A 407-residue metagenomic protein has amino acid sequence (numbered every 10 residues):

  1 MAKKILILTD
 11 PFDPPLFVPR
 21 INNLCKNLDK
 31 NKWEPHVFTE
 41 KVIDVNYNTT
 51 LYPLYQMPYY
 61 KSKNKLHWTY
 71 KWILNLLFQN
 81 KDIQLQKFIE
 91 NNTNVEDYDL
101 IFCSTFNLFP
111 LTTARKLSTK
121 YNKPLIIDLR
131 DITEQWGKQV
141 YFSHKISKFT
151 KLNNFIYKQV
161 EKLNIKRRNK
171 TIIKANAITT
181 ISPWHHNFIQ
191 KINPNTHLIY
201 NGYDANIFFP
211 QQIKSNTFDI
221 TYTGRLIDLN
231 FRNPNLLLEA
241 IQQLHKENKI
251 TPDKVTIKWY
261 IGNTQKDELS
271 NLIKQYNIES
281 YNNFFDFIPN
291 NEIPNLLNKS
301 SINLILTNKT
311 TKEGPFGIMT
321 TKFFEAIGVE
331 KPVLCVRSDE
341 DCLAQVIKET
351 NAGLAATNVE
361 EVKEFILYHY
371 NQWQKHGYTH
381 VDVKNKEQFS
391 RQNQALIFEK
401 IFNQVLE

Functional and structural regions predicted by a protein language model:
M1-M57, A177: N-terminal subdomain of nucleotide-sugar transferases
I89-P110, K123-R130: Short N-terminal targeting/anchoring amphipathic segment
F109, K116-K120, T133-W136, K148-I178: Membrane-proximal helix-turn-helix segments that form the acceptor-binding/catalytic region of lipid-linked
N176, L297-F316: Acidic donor-binding loop of glycosyltransferase active sites
I181-W184, G202: Carbohydrate-associated surface elements
Y203-T217: Acidic anion/phosphate-binding donor-loop and adjacent secondary structure in glycosyltransferase catalytic cores
K254-T256, I261, D267-N295: Nucleotide-activated donor-binding/catalytic signature segment of Leloir-type glycosyltransferases, i.e., the conserved
T357-V362, Q374-Q404: A charged, aromatic-enriched C-terminal amphipathic alpha-helix characteristic of glycosyltransferases across folds
